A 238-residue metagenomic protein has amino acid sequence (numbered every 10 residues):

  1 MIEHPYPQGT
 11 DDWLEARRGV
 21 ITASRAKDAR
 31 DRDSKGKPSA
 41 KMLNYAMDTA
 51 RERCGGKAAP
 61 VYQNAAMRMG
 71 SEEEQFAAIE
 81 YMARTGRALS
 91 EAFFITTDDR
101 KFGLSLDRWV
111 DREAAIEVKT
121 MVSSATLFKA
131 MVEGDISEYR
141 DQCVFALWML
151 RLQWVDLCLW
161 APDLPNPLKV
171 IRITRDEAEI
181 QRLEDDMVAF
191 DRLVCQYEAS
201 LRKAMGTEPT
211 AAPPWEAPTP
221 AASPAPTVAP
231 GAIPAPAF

Functional and structural regions predicted by a protein language model:
M1-E72, E208-F238: Charged, glycine-rich intrinsically disordered N-terminal tails and low-complexity linkers that flank
I21-T22, L147, D156, E198 (+2 more regions): Amphipathic alpha-helical interaction segments
K27, K35-K37, K41, K57 (+5 more regions): Context-gated lysine
M47, A78, C143: Generic structural marker for isolated residues within well-ordered, non-membrane alpha-helices of soluble domains
A66-L89: Acidic-basic catalytic patches of nuclease active cores, encompassing PD-(D/E)XK and other metal-cofactor nuclease
T85-E198: Nucleic-acid nuclease catalytic cores
D191-W215: Charged phosphate-binding loop/patch that engages nucleotide di/tri-phosphates or the phosphate backbone of nucleic
